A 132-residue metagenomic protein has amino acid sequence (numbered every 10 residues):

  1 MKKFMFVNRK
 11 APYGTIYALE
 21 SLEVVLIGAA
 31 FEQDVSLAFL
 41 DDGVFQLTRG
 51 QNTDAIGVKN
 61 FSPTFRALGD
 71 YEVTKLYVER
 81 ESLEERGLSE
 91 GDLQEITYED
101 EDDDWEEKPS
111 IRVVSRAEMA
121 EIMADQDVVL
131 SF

Functional and structural regions predicted by a protein language model:
F4-E20, T48-G57: Short, glycine-rich nucleotide/cofactor-binding loops
A18-L37: Histidine-anchored nucleotide/phosphate-binding helix
F31-T74: Conserved, aromatic- and glycine-enriched, well-ordered alpha/beta core segments that occur as contiguous structural
N60-E106: Mid-chain, well-packed structural core segment of small domains
L76, V129-L130: Short, well-ordered beta-strand core segments
S110-A117: Short acidic-hydrophobic, aromatic-tinged amphipathic segments that line or gate anion-handling sites
Q126: An anion/phosphate-binding loop that grips the pyrophosphate of nucleotide cofactors and donors
